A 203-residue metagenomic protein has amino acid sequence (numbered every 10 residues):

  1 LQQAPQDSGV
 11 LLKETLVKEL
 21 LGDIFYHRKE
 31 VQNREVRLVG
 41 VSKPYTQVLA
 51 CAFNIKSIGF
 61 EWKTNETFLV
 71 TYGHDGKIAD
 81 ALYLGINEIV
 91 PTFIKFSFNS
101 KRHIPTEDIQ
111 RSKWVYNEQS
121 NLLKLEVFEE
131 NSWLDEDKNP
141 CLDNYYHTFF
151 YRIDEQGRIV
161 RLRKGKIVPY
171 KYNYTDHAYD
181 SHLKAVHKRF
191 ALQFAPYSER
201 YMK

Functional and structural regions predicted by a protein language model:
L1-G40, T175-A185, L192-S198: Terminal domain-start segments
A4, F60-N65, N139-Y146: Short, solvent-exposed loop/turn segments at conserved positions within beta-propeller repeat blades
Q6-K29, V70-I86, F150-R163: Surface-exposed loop/turn elements that mediate protein-protein interactions on large endomembrane-trafficking
R28-E35, T64, K101-R111: A short, amphipathic edge element
V31-P44, Q110-Q119: Structural signature of eukaryotic scaffold interfaces centered on beta-propeller domains
K43-Y83: Mid-length scaffold segments of soluble, non-membrane domains
Y45-E61, N121-D135, K203: Short beta-strand elements that form the blades of beta-propeller/WD-repeat-like and other beta-sheet-rich scaffold
A79-P169, D176-Y179: Short aromatic loop motif centered on NTY/YTY
